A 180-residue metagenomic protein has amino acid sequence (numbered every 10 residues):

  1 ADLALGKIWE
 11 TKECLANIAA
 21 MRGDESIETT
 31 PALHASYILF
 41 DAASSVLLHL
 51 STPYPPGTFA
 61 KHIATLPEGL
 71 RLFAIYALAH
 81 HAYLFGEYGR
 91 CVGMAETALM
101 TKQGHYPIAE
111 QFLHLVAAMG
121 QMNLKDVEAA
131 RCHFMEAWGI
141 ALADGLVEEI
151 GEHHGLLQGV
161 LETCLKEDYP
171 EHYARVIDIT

Functional and structural regions predicted by a protein language model:
A1, G6-K12, R22-D41, A64-A79 (+3 more regions): Alpha-solenoid helical repeat architecture
A1, S44-S45, H81, G120 (+1 more regions): Residue-level signature for tetratricopeptide repeat
L5, L48-L50, F85, L124: Structural motif corresponding to the intra-repeat A-B loop/turn of tetratricopeptide repeats
W9-G23, L50-A64, G89-L99, E128-A137 (+1 more regions): Alpha-helical repeat scaffolds
L15-I18, Y37, S44, A95 (+3 more regions): Generic L/I/V-rich hydrophobic alpha-helical segments across diverse proteins
L84, C91, T97-A98, Q111-L113: C-terminal structural cap/anchor segments
H105-T180: C-terminal non-catalytic interaction modules
